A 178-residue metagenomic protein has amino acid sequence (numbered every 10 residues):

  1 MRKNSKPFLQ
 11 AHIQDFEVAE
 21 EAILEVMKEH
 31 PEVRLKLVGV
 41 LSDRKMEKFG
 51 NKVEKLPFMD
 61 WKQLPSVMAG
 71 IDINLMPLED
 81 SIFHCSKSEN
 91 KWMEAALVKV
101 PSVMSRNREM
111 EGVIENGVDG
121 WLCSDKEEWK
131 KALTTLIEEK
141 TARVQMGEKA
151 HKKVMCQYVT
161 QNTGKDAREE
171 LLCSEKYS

Functional and structural regions predicted by a protein language model:
M1-G70: Conserved catalytic-core segment of nucleotide-activated headgroup transferases in glycan assembly
Q14, K62, S66-V67, N74-E94 (+1 more regions): Nucleotide-sugar-dependent
K62-Q63, E128, A132: Short acidic active-site motifs
K99-V100: Glycine-centered short loops/turns at secondary-structure junctions
I114-E127, T135-T141: Conserved acidic donor-binding segment of nucleotide-sugar-dependent glycosyltransferases
A142-C156, T163: A short, well-ordered alpha-helix in the C-terminal region of glycosyltransferases
T160-S178: C-terminal alpha-helical cap of glycosyltransferases
